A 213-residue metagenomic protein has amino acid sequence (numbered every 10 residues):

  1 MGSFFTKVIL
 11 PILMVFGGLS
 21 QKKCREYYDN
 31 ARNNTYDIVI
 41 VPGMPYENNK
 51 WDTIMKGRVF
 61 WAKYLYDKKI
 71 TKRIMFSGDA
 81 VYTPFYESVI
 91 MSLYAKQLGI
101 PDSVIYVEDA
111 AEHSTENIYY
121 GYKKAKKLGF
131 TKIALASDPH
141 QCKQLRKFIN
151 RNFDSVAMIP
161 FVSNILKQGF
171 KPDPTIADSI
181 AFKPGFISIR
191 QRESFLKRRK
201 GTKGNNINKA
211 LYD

Functional and structural regions predicted by a protein language model:
G2-P11: Sec-dependent signal peptide recognition, specifically the positively charged N-region followed immediately by
L10-L19: Hydrophobic h-region of N-terminal signal peptides that target proteins for export in Gram-negative bacteria
G18-A181: A structural signal for short, hydrophobic/glycine-enriched beta-strand patches
N164, F170-D213: A structured, mid-to-C-terminal "fold-capping" secondary-structure block
